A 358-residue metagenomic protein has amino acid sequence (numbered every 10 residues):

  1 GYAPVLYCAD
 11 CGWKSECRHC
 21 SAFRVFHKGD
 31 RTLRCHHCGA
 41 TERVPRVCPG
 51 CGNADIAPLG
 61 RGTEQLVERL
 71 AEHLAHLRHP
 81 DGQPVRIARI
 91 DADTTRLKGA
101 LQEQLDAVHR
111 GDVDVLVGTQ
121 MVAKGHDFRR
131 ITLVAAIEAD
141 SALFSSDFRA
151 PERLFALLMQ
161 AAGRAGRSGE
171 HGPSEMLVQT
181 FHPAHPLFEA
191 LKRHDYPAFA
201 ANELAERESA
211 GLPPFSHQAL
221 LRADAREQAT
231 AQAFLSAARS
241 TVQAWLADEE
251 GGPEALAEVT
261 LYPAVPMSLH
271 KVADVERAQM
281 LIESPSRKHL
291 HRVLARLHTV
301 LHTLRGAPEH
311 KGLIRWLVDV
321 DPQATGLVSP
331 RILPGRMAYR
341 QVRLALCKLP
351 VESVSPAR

Functional and structural regions predicted by a protein language model:
G1-Q232, S236, M267-S268, A278-M280 (+1 more regions): Inter-lobe coupling/hinge segments of SF2-like helicase ATPases
A139-D140, D147, P151-F155, A162 (+2 more regions): Long, contiguous binding/interaction regions
